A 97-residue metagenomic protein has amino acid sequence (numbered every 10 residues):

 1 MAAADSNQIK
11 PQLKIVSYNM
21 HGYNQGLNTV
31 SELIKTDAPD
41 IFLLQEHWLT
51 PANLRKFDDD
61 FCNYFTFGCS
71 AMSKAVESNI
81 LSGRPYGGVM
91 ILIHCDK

Functional and structural regions predicted by a protein language model:
M1-K97: Short phosphate/oxyanion-binding micro-motifs
